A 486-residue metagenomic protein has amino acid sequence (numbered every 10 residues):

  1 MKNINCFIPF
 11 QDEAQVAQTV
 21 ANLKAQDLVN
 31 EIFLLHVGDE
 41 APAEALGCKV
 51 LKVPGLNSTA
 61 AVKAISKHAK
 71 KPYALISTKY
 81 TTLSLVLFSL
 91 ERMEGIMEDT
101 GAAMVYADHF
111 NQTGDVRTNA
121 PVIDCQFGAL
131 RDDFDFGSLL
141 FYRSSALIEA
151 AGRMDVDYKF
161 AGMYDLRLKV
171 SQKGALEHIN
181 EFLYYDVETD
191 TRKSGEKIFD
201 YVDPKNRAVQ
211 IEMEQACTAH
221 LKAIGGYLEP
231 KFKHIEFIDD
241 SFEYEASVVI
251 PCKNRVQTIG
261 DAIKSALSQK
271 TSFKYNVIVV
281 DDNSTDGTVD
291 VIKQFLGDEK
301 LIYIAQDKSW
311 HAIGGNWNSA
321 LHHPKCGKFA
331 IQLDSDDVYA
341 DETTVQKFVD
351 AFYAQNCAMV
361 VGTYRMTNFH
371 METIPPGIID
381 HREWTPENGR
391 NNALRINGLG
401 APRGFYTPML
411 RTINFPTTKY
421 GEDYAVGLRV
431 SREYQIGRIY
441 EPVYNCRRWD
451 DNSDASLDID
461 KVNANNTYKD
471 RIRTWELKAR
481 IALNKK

Functional and structural regions predicted by a protein language model:
N3-Q15, Q26, A246-A262, Q269-K270 (+2 more regions): A conserved hydrophobic helix/loop-capping motif in glycosyltransferases and polysaccharide synthases
A21-N30, K264-K274: Short, acidic, metal-binding catalytic loop of nucleotide-sugar glycosyltransferases
H36-A43, T82, D281-D290, W310: A conserved acidic beta->alpha catalytic loop
P54-A69, D307-K325: Glycine-rich, basic loop-to-helix element that forms the pyrophosphate-binding segment of sugar-nucleotide handling
K71-S84, G327-V338: Short beta-strand-to-loop acidic/aromatic patch adjacent to the donor-nucleotide binding site
T82, L87-N119, T343-P376: Conserved donor NDP-sugar-binding/catalytic core segment of glycosyltransferases
T118-Y142, R382-G404: A recurrent flexible, glycine/aromatic-enriched loop bordering the glycosyltransferase active site that acts as
D157-L166, K419-V426: Acidic donor-binding loop at a coil-to-helix junction in glycosyltransferase catalytic cores that engages
